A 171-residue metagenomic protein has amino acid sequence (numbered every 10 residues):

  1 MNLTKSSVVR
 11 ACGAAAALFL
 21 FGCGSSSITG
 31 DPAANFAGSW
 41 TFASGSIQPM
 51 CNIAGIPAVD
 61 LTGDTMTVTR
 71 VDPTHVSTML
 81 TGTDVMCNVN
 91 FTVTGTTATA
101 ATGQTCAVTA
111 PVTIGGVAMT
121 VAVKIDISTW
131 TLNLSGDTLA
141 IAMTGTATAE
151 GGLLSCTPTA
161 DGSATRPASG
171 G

Functional and structural regions predicted by a protein language model:
N2-G13: Bacterial N-terminal signal peptides that target proteins for export
F19-G22: C-terminal motif of bacterial Sec signal peptides marking the signal peptidase cleavage site
G24-T41, P167-G171: N-terminal helix-cap/turn-to-beta initiation motif at the start of protein domains
A33-T81, T109-T129, G151-P158: Short, solvent-exposed loop/hinge segments that bridge or flank secondary-structure elements
W40, T99-G103, L134-G145: A short hydrophobic beta-strand element
V68, C87-G95, L132, A164: Short, surface-exposed loop motifs enriched in S/T, G, D/E and P with embedded aromatic residues
G95-T97, A140-G171: Edge beta-strand at a domain terminus
